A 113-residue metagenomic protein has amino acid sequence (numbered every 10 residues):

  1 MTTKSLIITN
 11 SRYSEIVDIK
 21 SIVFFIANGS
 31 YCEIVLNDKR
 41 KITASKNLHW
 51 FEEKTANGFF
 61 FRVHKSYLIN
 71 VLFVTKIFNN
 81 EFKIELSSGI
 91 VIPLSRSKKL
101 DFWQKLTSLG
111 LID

Functional and structural regions predicted by a protein language model:
M1-K4, K105-D113: Inter-domain helical "communication" segments and dimerization helices that couple sensory or membrane-embedded modules
M1-S87: Conserved binding/recognition cores within well-folded domains
E52, W103-Q104: A cross-family signal for key residues in well-ordered alpha-helices that form functional helical elements
E81-W103: C-terminal structural segments of small proteins and small subunits
